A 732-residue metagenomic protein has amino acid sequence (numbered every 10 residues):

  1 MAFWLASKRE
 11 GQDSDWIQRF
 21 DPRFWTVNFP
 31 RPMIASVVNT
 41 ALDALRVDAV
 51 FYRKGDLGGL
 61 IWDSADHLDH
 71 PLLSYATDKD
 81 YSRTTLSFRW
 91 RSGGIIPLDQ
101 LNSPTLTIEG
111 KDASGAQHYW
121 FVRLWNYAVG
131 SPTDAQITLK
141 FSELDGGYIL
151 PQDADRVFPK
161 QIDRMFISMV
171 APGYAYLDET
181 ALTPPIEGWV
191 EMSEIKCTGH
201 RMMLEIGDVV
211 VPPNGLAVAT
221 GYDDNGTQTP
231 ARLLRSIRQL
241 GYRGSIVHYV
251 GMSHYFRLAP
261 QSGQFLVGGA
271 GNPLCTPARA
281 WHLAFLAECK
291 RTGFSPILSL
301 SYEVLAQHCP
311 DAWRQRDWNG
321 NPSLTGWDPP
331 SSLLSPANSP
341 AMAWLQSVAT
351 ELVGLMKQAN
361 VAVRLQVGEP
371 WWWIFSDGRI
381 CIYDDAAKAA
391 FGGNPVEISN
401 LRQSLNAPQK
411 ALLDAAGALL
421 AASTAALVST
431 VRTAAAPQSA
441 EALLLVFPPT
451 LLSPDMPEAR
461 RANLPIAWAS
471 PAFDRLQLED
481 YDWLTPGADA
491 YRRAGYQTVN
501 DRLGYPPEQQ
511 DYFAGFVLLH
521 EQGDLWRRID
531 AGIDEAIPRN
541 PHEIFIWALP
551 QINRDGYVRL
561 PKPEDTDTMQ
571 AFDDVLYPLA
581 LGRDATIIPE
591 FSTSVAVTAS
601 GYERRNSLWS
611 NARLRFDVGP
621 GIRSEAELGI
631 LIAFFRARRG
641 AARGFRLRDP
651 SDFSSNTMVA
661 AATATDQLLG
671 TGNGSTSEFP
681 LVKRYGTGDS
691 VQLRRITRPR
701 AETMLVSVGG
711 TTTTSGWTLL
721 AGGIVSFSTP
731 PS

Functional and structural regions predicted by a protein language model:
V50-D66, R91-Y148: Extracellular ligand-binding interfaces
L68-L106, F141, D163-M165, I195: Extra-cytoplasmic beta-strand recognition segments
L86-F88, T138-E187, I195: Extracellular beta-strand ligand-recognition surfaces/modules
D163, V170-P172, G244-Y255, S295-I297 (+2 more regions): Substrate-binding cleft of secreted/luminal carbohydrate-active enzymes
G215-A217, G221-Q264, P273, A284 (+5 more regions): Catalytic domains of carbohydrate-active enzymes, especially glycoside hydrolases
A217-D224, G263-T276, P329-L345, Q409-L420 (+2 more regions): The substrate-binding groove and active-site-proximal loops of carbohydrate-active enzymes, especially glycoside
S323-P437, F447-L464: Polysaccharide-binding and catalytic clefts of secreted carbohydrate-active enzymes
D567-P731: Extracellular/virion structural assembly segments
